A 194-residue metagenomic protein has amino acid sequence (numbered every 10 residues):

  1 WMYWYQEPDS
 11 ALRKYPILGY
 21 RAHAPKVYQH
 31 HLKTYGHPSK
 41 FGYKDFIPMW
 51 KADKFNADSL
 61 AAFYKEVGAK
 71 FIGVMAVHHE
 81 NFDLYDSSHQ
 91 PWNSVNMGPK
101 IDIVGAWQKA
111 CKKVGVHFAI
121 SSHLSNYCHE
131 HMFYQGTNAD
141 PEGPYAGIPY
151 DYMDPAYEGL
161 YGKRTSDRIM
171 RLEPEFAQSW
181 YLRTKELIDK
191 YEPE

Functional and structural regions predicted by a protein language model:
W1-E194: Mature catalytic domains of secreted/periplasmic carbohydrate-active enzymes
